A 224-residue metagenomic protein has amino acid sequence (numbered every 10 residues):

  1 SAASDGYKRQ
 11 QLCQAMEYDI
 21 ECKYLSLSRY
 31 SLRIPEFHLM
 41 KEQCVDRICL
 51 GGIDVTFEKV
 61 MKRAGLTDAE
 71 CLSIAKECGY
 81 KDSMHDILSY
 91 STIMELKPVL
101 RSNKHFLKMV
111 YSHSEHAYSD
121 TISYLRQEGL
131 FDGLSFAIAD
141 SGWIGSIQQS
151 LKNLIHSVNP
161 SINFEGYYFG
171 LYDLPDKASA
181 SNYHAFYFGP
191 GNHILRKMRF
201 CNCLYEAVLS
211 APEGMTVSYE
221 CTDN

Functional and structural regions predicted by a protein language model:
A2-Y7: Short, small-residue-biased leader/transition segments that mark boundaries at the very start of proteins
L12-A15: Domain-level signal for soluble alpha/beta catalytic cores
E17-A64: Long, charge-dense
M40-C44, V55-K62, A69-N224: Long, contiguous domain-sized segments
